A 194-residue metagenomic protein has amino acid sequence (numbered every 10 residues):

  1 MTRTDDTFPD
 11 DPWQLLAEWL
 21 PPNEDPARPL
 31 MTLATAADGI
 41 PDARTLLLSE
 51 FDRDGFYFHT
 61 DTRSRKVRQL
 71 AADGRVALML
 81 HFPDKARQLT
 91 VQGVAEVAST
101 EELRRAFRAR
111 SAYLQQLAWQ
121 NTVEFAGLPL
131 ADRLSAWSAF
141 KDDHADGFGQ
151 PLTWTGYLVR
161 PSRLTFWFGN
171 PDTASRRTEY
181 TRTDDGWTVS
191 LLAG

Functional and structural regions predicted by a protein language model:
M1-G194: Binding-site signature for planar aromatic cofactors or substrates
